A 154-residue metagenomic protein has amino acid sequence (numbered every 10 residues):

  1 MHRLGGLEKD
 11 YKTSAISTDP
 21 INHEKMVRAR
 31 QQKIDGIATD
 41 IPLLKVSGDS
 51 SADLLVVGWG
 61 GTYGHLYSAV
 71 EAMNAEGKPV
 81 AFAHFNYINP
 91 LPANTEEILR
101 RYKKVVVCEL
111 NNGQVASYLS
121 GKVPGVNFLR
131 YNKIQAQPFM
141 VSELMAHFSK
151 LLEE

Functional and structural regions predicted by a protein language model:
M1-E154: Flexible, low-complexity linker and terminal segments
